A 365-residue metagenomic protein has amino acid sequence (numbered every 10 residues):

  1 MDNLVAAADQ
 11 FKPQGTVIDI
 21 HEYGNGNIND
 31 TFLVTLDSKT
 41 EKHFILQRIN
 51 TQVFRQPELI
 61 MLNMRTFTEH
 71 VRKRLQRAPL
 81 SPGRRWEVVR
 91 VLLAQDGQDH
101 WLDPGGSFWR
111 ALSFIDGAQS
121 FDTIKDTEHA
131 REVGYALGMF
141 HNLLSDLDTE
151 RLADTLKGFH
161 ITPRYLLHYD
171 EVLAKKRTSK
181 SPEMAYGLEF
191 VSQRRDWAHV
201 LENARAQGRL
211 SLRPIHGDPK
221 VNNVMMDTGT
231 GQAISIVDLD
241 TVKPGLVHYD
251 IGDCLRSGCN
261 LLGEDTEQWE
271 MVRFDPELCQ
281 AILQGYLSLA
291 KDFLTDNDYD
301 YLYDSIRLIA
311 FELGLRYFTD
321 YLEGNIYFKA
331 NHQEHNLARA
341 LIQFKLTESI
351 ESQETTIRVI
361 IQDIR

Functional and structural regions predicted by a protein language model:
M1-I20: Juxta-kinase regulatory segment immediately upstream of eukaryotic protein kinase catalytic domains
I20-Y23, N27-H168, A174, V247 (+4 more regions): Conserved ATP-binding subdomain of kinase catalytic cores across diverse folds
H21, N25, Q47-R48, F54-E58 (+7 more regions): ATP-dependent phospho-/nucleotidyl transfer catalytic cores
A136, Y165, R194, C254 (+1 more regions): Amphipathic, well-ordered alpha-helical segments in soluble domains
N222-L261: Catalytic activation segment of kinase domains across protein kinase-like and atypical kinase folds
H248-K291, L308-Y327: Active-site activation/catalytic loop segments of kinase-like enzymes and analogous catalytic loops in related
L294-I306: All-alpha amphipathic helical-bundle segments outside canonical DNA-binding/catalytic cores that form hydrophobic
I350-Q353: Long, compositionally biased intrinsically disordered regions
